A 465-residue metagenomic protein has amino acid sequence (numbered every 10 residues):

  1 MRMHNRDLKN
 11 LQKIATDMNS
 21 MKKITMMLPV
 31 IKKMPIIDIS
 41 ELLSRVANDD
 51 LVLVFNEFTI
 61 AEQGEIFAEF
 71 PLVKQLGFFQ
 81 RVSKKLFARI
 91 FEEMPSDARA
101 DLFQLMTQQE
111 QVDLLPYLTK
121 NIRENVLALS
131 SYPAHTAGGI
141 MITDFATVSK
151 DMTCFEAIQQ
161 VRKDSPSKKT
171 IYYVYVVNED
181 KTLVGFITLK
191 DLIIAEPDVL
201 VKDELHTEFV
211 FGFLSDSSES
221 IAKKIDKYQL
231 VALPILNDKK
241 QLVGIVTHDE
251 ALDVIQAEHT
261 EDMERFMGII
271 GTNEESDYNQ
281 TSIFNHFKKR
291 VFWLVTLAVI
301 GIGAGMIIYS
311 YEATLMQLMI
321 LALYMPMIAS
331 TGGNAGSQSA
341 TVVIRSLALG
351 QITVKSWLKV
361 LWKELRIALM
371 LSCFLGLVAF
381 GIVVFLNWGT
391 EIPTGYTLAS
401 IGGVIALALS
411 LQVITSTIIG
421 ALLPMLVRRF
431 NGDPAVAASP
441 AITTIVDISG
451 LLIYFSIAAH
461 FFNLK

Functional and structural regions predicted by a protein language model:
M1-N273: Hydrophobic packing positions in regular secondary-structure scaffolds
I36, W293, L297-G301, Y324 (+15 more regions): Alpha-helical transmembrane segments in multi-pass membrane proteins
E124, E250-H286, S337-W362: Non-transmembrane, extramembrane segments of multi-pass ion/lipid transporters
D262-M263, A329-R345, V436, T443-G450: Short helical (or helix-break) motifs at transmembrane helix termini and adjacent helical loops in multi-pass membrane
Q280-K289, T353-A368, A399, G403 (+1 more regions): Membrane-interface segments at loop-to-transmembrane junctions
T281-A348: Core alpha-helical transmembrane segments of integral membrane proteins
S310-M325, E391-V404, P434-A435: Membrane-water interface of transmembrane alpha-helices in multipass transporters/channels
T417-K465: Hydrophobic alpha-helical transmembrane segments of membrane transport and translocation systems, primarily multi-pass
